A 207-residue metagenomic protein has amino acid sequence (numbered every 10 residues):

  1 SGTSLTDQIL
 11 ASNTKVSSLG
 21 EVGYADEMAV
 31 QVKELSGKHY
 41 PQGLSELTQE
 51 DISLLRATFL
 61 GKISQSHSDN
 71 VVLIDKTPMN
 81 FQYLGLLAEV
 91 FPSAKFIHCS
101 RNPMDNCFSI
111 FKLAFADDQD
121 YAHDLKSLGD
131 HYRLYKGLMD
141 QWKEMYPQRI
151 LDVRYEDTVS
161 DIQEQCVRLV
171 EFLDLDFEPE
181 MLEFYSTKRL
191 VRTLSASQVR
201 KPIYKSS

Functional and structural regions predicted by a protein language model:
S1-F91, K95, C99-S100: Phosphate-binding active sites in nucleotide-utilizing proteins
E21, R154-Y155: A secondary-structure boundary/capping signal
G23-A25, P103-N106, T158-V159: Conserved nucleotide-binding/hydrolysis micro-motifs of P-loop NTPases
D26-L35, M104, S195-I203: Short, compositionally biased low-complexity segments
Y40-V71, I110-D152, V159-S207: PAPS-dependent sulfotransferases, especially Golgi type II membrane carbohydrate sulfotransferases
P78-M79, D157-D161: Acidic, metal-coordinating catalytic cores used for nucleic-acid/nucleotide bond scission and strand-transfer chemistry
N80, S93-F96, P103, C107 (+3 more regions): Short runs of predominantly hydrophobic/aromatic residues within well-ordered alpha helices that form helix-helix
L87-F91, I97-D118, A122: Conserved P-loop NTPase nucleotide-binding/switch module
